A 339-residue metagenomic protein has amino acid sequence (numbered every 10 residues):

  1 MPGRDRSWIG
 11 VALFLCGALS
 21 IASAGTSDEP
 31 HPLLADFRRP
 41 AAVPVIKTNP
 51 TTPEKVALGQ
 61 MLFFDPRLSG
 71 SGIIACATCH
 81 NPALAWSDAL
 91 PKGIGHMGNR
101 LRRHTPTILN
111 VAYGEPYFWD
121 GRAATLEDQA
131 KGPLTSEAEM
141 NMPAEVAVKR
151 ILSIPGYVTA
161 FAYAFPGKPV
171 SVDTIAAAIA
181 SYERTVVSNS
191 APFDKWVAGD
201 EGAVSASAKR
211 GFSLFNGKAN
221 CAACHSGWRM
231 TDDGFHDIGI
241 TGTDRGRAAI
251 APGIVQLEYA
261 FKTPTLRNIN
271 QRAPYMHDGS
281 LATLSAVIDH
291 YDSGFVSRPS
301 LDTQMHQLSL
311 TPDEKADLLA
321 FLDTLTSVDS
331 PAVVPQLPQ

Functional and structural regions predicted by a protein language model:
P2-G10, A22-Q339: Periplasmic c-type cytochrome electron-transfer domains
G10-C16: Sec-dependent N-terminal signal peptides
